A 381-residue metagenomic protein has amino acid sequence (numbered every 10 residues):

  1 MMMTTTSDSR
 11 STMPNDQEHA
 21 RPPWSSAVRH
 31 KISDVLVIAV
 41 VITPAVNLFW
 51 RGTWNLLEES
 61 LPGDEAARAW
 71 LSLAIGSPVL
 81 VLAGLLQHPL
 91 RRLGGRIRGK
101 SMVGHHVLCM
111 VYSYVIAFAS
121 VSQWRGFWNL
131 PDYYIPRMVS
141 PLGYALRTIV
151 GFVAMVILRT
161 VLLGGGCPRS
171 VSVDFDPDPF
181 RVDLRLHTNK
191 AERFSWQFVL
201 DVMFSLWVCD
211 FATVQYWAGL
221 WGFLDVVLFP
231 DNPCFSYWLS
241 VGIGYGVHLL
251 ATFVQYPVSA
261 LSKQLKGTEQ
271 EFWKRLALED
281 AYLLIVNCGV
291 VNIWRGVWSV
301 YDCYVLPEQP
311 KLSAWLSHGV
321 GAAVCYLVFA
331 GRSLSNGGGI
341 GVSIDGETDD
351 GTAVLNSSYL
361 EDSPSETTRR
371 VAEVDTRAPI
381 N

Functional and structural regions predicted by a protein language model:
M2-W24, V171-S195, V342-N381: Non-transmembrane, juxtamembrane loop and terminal tail segments of multi-pass eukaryotic membrane proteins
D8-S26, N47-E58, R125-N129, R181-R193 (+3 more regions): Membrane-proximal N-terminal segments immediately preceding the first transmembrane helix
H19-R21, L57-R68, R91-V103, C167-L184 (+4 more regions): Interhelical loop segments of eukaryotic multi-pass membrane proteins
K31-T43, G63-L80, H105-A117, R137-M155 (+4 more regions): Transmembrane alpha-helices of multi-pass eukaryotic membrane proteins
V41-W50, S120, C209-W217: The first (N-terminal) embedded transmembrane alpha-helix
F49-L71, L93-I97, W124-Y144, V214-L239 (+3 more regions): Membrane-lumen (extracellular) interface motif
V81-R96, I157-D174, L249-L265, R332-S335: Membrane-water interface of transmembrane alpha-helices
V111-N129, K190, Y282-R295, Y359-S365: C-terminal halves and exits of single transmembrane alpha-helices
